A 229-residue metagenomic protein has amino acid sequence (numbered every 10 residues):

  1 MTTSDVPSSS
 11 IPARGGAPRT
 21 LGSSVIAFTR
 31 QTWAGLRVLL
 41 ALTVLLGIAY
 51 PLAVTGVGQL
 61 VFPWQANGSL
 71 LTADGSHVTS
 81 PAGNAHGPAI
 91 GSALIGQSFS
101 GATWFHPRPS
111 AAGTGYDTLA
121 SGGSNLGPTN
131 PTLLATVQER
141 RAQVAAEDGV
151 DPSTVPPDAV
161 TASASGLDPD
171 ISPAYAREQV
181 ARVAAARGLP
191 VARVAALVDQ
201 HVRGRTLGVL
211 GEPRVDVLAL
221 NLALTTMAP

Functional and structural regions predicted by a protein language model:
T2-A27, A34, L46-G47, V54 (+4 more regions): Flexible, solvent-exposed loop/hinge segments and secondary-structure transition points
E178-P229: Extracytoplasmic/periplasmic C-terminal soluble domains
